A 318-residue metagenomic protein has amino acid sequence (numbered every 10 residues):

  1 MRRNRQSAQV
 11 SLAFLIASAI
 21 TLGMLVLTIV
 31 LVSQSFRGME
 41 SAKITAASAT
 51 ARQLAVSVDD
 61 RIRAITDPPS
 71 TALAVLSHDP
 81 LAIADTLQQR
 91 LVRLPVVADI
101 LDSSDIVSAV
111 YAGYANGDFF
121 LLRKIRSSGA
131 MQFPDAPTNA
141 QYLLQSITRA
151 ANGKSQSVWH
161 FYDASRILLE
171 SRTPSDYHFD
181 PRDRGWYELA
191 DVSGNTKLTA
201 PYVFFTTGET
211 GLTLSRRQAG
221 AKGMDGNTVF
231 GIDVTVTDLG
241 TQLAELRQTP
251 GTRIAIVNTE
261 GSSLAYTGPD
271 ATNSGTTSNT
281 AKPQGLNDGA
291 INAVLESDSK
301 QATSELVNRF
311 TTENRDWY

Functional and structural regions predicted by a protein language model:
R3-G38, I44: Extreme N-terminal signal-anchor transmembrane helix of membrane signaling/transducer proteins, especially in bacteria
S33-T71, I83-L91: Juxtamembrane membrane-water interface segments immediately C-terminal to a transmembrane helix
R63-P95, S103, Y111-G129, S165-S175 (+2 more regions): Extracellular/periplasmic ligand-binding regions of membrane signal-transduction receptors
P68-A72, I100-D118, A136-S165, V192-L198 (+2 more regions): Short N-terminal helix-loop-first-beta-strand/juxtamembrane motif that initiates sensory/input modules
L91-I106, S193, V203, T228-A290: Solvent-exposed, extracytoplasmic
G129-Q141, E170-F179, T272-P283: Allosteric regulatory "coupling" segments in signal-transduction proteins
R149-D233, R309: Extracytoplasmic/periplasmic ligand-binding sensor regions of membrane-associated signaling proteins
D191-R217, G251-R253, A281-Y318: Membrane-proximal, non-catalytic sensory/regulatory domains of signal-transducing membrane proteins
